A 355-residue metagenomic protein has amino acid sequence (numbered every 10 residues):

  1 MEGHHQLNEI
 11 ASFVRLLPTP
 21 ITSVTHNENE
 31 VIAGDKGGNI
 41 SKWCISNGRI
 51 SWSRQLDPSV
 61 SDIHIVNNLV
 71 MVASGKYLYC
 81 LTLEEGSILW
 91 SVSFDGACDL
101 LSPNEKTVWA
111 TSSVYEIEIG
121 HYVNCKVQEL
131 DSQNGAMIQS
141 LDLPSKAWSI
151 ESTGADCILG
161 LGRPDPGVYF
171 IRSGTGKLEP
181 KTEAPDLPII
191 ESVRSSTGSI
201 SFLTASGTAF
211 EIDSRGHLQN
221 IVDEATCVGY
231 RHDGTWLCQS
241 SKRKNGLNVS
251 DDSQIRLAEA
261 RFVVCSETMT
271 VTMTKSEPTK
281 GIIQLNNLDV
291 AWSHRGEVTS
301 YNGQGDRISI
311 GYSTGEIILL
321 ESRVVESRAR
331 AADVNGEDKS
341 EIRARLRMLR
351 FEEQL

Functional and structural regions predicted by a protein language model:
M1-P20, S46-N47: A short helix->beta-strand "capping" segment at the edge of beta-propeller domains
P18-T25, D57-N67, F94-E105, D142-A155 (+4 more regions): Repeated scaffold domains used in trafficking and secretory/extracellular systems, primarily beta-propellers
V31, V70, V108, C157 (+4 more regions): Hydrophobic beta-strand positions that form the internal "hydrophobic ladder" of WD40/Gbeta-like beta-propeller blades
S41, Y79-C80, Q128, G167-F170 (+4 more regions): WD40 beta-propeller blade core
C44-G48, T82-G86, D131-N134, R172-G176 (+4 more regions): Short loop/turn segments that connect beta-strands within beta-propeller blades
R49-W52, S87-W90, A136-Q139, K177-E179 (+3 more regions): A structural motif specific to WD40 beta-propellers
V72-A73, I117-C125, G162-D165, K242-R243 (+1 more regions): Short, solvent-exposed loop/turn segments at conserved positions within beta-propeller repeat blades
G296-L355: Blade-level signature of beta-propeller repeat domains, shared across WD40, Kelch, NHL, RCC1 and BNR/Asp-box propellers
